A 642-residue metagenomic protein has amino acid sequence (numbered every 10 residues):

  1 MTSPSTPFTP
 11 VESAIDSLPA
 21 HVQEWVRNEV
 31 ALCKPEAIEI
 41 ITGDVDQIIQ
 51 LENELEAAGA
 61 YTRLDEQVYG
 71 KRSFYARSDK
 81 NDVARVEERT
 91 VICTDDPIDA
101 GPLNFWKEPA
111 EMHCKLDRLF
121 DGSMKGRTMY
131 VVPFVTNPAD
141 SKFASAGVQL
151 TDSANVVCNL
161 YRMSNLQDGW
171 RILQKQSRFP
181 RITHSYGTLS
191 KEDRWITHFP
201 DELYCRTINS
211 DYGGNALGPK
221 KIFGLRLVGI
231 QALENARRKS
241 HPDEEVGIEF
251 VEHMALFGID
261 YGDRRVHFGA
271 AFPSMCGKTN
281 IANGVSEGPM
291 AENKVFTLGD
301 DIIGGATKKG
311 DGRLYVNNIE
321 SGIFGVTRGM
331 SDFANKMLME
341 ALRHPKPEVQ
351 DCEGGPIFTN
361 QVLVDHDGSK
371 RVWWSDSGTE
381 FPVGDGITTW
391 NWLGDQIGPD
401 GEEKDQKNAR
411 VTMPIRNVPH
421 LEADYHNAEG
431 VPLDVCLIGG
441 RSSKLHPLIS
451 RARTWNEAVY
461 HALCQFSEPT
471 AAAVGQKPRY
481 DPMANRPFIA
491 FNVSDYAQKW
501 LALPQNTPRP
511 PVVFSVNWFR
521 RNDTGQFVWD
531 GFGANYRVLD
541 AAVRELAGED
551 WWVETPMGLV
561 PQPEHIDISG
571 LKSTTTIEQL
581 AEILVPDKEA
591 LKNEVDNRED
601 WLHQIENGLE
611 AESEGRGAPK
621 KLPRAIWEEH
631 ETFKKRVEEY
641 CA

Functional and structural regions predicted by a protein language model:
M1-V30: Generic start-of-chain signal for non-secretory N-termini
L32-C33, A37-R237: Long, basic/Gly/Ser/Thr-rich N-terminal segments that mediate initial subcellular attachment or targeting
I49-L51, P102, D140-A144, K278-I281 (+6 more regions): Short helix/loop capping segments that flank catalytic or ligand/cofactor-binding pockets
T62-L64, V68-G70, S78-D79, A84 (+7 more regions): Conserved NTP phosphate-binding and transfer environment spanning the P-loop NTPase/kinase superfamily
K142-A154, G310-R328: Conserved, well-ordered active-site substructure
L225-D260: N-terminal pre-Walker A segment at the start of P-loop NTPase domains
R265-M290: Glycine-rich phosphate-binding P-loop
A291-T307: Short beta-strand-centered segment that lines the nucleotide-binding/catalytic pocket of NTP-utilizing
